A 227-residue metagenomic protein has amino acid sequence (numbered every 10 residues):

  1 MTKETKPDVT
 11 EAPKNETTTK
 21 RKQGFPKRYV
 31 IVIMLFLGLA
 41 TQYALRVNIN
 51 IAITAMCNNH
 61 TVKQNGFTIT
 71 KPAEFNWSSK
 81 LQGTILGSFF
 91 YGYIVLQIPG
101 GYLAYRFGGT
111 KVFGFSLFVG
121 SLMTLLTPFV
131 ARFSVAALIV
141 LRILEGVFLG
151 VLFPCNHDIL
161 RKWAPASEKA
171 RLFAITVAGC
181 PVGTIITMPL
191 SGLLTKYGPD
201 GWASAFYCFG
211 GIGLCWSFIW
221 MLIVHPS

Functional and structural regions predicted by a protein language model:
T2-N58, V62-N76: Cytosolic juxtamembrane N-terminal segment immediately preceding the first transmembrane helix of multi-pass
V47, F89-I98, G150, T184-I185: Residue-level signature of mid-helix packing/kink "hotspots" within the transmembrane helices of 12-pass Major
V95-G109, T195: Helix-to-loop junctions at the C-terminal end of transmembrane segments in multipass secondary transporters
F118-R132: C-terminal ends and interior cores of transmembrane alpha-helices in multi-pass membrane transporters/permeases
F129-L141: Helix-loop junctions at membrane interfaces in 12-TM secondary transporters
I139-C180: Cytoplasmic helix-loop-helix junction between adjacent transmembrane helices in 12-TM secondary transporters
E168-P199, S204, G210-G213: Glycine-rich segments within core transmembrane alpha-helices of 12-TM secondary carriers
